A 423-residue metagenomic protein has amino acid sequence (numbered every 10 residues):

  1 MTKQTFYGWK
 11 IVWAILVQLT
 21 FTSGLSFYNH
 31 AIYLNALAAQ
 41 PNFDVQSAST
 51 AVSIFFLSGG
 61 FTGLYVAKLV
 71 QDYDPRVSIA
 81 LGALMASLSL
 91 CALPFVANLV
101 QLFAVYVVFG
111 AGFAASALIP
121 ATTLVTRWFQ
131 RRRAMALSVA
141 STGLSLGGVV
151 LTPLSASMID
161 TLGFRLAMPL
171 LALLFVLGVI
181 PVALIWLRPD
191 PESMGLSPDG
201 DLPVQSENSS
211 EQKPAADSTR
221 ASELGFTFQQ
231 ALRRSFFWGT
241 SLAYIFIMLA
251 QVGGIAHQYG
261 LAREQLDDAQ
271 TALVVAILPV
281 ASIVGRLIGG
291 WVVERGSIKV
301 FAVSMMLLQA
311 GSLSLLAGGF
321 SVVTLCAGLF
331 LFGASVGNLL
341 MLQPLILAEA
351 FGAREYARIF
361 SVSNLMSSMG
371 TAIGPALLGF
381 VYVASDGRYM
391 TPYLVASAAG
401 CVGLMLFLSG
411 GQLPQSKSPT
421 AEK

Functional and structural regions predicted by a protein language model:
K10-V45, V66, T152, G253-Y259 (+1 more regions): Extracytoplasmic
T20, Q101-S116, I245, T324-G337: Hydrophobic core of transmembrane alpha-helices in multi-pass small-molecule transporters, especially MFS/SLC-type
H30-L37, Q229-L287, W291: Extracytoplasmic gate region of multi-pass secondary transporters
L37-A38, L69-V70, V150-L162, A262-R263 (+2 more regions): Interfacial helix-cap and linker-helix signal at transmembrane-aqueous boundaries of multi-pass secondary transporters
L84-A97, L308-F320: C-terminal ends and interior cores of transmembrane alpha-helices in multi-pass membrane transporters/permeases
A115-F129, N338-F351: Intracellular juxtamembrane helix-capping segments at the cytosolic ends of symmetry-related transmembrane helices
A140, L144-P191: Helix-loop-helix hairpin linking two adjacent transmembrane segments in secondary transporters
Q251, Q270, V275-S282, L287-I288 (+1 more regions): C-terminal transmembrane helical hairpin of 12-TM major facilitator-type secondary transporters
